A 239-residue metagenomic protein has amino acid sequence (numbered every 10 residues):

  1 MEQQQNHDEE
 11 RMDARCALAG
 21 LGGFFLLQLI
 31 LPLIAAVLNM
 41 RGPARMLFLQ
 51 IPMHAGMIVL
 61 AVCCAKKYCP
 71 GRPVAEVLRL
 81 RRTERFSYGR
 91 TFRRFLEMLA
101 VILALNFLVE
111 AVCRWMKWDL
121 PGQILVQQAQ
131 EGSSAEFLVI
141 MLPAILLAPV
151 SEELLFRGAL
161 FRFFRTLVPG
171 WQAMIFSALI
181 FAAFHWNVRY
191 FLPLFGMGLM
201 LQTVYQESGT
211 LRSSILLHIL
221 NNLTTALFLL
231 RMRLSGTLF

Functional and structural regions predicted by a protein language model:
M1-R11: Short, Lys/Arg-rich, polar N-terminal cytosolic tail immediately upstream of the first transmembrane signal-anchor
A17-L18, L47-I51, G89-L96, L138-L142 (+3 more regions): Hydrophobic alpha-helical transmembrane segments
A17-R72: Alpha-helical transmembrane segments in multi-pass membrane proteins
P32-A35, A61-K66, N106, E110 (+4 more regions): Structural signal for membrane-spanning alpha-helices in multi-pass inner-membrane proteins, emphasizing helix cores
P32-L33, M174-F239: Functionally important transmembrane alpha-helices
A36, K66, A111-W115, R162 (+2 more regions): Transmembrane helix-loop junction
N39-F48, V74-A148, T166, S235-F239: Juxtamembrane helix-loop-helix connectors linking adjacent transmembrane helices in multi-pass membrane enzymes
S151-F176, T203-T210: Membrane-interface helix/loop boundary segments of multi-pass membrane proteins
